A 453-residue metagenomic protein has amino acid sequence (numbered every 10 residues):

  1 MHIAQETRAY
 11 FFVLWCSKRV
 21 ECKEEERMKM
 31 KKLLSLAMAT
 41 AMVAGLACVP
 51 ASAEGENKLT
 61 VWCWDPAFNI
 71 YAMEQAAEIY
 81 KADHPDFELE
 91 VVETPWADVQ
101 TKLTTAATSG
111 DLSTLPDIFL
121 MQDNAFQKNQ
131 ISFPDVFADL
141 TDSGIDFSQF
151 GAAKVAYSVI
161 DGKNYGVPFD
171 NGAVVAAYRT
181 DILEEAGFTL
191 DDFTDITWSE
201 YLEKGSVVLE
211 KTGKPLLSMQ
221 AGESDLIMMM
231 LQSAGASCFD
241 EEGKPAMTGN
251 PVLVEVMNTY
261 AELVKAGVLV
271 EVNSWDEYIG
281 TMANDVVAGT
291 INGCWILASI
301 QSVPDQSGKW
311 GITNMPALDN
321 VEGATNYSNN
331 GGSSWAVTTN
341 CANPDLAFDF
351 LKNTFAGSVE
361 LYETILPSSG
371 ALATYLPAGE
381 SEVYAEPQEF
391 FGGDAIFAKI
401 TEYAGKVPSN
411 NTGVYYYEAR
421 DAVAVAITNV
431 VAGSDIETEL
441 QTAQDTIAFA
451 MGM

Functional and structural regions predicted by a protein language model:
M1-T60, A82, T438-Q441, D445-M453: Short, low-complexity disordered leader/linker segments with a strong preference for bacterial N-terminal type II
G55-P66, F87-V92, D117-I118, Y165 (+1 more regions): Short, well-ordered beta-strand elements
L59-Q75, T94-A97, G172, T412-Y415: Extracytoplasmic "Venus flytrap"
I79-F150, E185-G187, V286-G289, V303-P304: Extracytoplasmic "Venus flytrap"/periplasmic binding protein-like
L120-V175, E200-K204, M229, G311-N314 (+2 more regions): Hinge/lid segment of periplasmic solute-binding proteins
N129, I296-S307, D319-A422: C-terminal lobe and pocket-closing loops of periplasmic/extracytoplasmic Venus-flytrap solute-binding proteins
K163-F169, V174, E184, S199-A246 (+2 more regions): Extracytoplasmic/periplasmic solute-binding protein
L202-V207, G243-V272, M315: Glycine-centered hinge/linker elements that transmit conformational signals in sensory and ligand-binding systems
